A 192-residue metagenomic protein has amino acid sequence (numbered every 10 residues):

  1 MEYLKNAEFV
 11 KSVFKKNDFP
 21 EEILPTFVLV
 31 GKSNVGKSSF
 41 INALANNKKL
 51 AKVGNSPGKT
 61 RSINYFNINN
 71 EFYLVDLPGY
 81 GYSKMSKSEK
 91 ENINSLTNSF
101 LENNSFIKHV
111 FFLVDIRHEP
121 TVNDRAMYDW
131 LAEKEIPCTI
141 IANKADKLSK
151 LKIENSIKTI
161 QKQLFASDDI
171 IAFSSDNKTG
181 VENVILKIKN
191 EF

Functional and structural regions predicted by a protein language model:
M1-K84: Conserved G1/Walker A P-loop phosphate-binding module
Y3-K16, K147-F192: Canonical P-loop GTPase G-domain recognition
L44-K48, L101, L164, I188: Hydrophobic aliphatic residues
K49, S62, E89-I93, P120-N123 (+5 more regions): Helical mechanochemical/support elements of P-loop NTPase systems and associated helical scaffolds
K59, F72, G79-Y82, R117-E119 (+2 more regions): Conserved nucleotide-binding/hydrolysis micro-motifs of P-loop NTPases
N69-I107: Conserved nucleotide-sensing/catalytic segment adjacent to the nucleotide-binding pocket in NTP-handling enzymes
N98-D168: Conserved C-terminal guanine-recognition region of P-loop GTPase G domains, centered on the G4
